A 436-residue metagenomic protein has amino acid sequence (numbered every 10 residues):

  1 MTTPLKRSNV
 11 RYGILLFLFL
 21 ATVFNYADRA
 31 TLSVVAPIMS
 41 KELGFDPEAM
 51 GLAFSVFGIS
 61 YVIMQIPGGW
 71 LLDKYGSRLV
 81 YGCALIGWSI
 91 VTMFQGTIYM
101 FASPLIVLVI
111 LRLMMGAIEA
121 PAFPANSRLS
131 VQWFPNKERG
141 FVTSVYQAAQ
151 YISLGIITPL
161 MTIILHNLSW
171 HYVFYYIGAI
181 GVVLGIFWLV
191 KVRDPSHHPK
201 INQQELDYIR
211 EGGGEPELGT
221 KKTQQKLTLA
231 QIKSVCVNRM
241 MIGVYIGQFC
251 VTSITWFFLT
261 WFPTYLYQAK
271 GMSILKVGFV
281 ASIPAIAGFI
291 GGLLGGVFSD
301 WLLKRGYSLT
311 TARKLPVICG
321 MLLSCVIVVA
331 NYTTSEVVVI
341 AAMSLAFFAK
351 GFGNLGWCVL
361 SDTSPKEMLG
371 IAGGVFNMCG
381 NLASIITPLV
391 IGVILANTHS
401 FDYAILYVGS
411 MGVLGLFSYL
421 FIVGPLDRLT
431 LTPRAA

Functional and structural regions predicted by a protein language model:
M1-A27: Cytosolic juxtamembrane N-terminal segment immediately preceding the first transmembrane helix of multi-pass
A30, G58-I66, L154-G155, A285-F289 (+3 more regions): Residue-level signature of mid-helix packing/kink "hotspots" within the transmembrane helices of 12-pass Major
L32-S33, K233-L293, G353, W357 (+1 more regions): Extracytoplasmic gate region of multi-pass secondary transporters
I86-A102, L322-T333: C-terminal ends and interior cores of transmembrane alpha-helices in multi-pass membrane transporters/permeases
V91, P104-P121, V337-G351: Hydrophobic core of transmembrane alpha-helices in multi-pass small-molecule transporters, especially MFS/SLC-type
L111-Y151: Cytoplasmic helix-loop-helix junction between adjacent transmembrane helices in 12-TM secondary transporters
Y146-P199: Helix-loop-helix hairpin linking two adjacent transmembrane segments in secondary transporters
T310-G356: C-terminal transmembrane helical hairpin of 12-TM major facilitator-type secondary transporters
